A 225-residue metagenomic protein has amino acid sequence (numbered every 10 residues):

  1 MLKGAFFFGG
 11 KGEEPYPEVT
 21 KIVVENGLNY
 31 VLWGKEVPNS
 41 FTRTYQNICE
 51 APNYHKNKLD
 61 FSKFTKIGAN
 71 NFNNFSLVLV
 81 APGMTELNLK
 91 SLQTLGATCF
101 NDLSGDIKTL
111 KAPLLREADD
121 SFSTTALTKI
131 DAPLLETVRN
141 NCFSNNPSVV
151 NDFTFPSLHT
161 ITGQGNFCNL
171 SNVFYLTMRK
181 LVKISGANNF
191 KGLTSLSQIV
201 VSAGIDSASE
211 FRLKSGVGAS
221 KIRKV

Functional and structural regions predicted by a protein language model:
M1-K11: Enriched but not universal
G12-A69, S76-T94, S104-R116, T125-T137 (+4 more regions): Structural signature of tandem-repeat unit edges
S121-T124, S144, L213: General "foldedness" signal
I184-N188: Acidic, glycine-rich calcium-binding repeat modules characteristic of RTX/beta-roll and related beta-solenoid repeat
F190-K191, F211-G216: A structural signal for leucine-rich repeat
